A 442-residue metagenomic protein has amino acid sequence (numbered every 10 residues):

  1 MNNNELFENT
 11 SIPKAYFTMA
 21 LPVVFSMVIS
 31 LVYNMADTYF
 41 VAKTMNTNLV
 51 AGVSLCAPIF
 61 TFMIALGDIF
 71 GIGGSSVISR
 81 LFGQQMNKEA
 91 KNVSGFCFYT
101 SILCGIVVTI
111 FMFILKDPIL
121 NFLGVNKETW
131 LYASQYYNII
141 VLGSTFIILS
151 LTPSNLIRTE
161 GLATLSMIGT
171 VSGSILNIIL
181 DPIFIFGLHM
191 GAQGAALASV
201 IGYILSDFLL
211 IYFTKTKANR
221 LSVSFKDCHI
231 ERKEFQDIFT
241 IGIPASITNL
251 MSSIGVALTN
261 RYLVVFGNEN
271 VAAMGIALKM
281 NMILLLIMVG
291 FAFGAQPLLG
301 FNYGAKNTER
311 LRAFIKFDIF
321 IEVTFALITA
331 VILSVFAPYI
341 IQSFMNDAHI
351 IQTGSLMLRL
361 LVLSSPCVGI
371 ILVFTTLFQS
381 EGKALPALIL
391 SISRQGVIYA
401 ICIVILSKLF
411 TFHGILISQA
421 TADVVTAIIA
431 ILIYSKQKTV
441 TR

Functional and structural regions predicted by a protein language model:
M1-A20, I78-T145, G187-I243, L299-S364 (+1 more regions): Short alpha-helical transmembrane segments in multi-pass integral membrane proteins
E8-M45, P58-G73, V77, I102-T109 (+5 more regions): N-terminal transmembrane alpha-helices
T18-D37, I139, G173, G202-S206 (+3 more regions): Transmembrane helical elements of multi-pass membrane transporters/channels
V28, V32-V50, L120-K127, I183-M190 (+4 more regions): Helix-terminus/linker motif at the lipid-water interface of multi-pass membrane proteins
V41-T61, E128-Y132, A192-Q193, E234-I241 (+5 more regions): Interfacial/gating helices of multi-pass transporter permease domains
V50-I110, I147-S166, N260, A273-A337 (+1 more regions): Small-residue-rich hydrophobic transmembrane alpha-helices
F62-A65, N177-P182, D207-I211, I283-L286 (+4 more regions): Hydrophobic transmembrane alpha-helices of multi-pass small-molecule transporters
G71, I140-R158, S166-S174, A195-L210 (+4 more regions): Short runs within selected transmembrane alpha-helices of multi-pass transporters and secretion channels
